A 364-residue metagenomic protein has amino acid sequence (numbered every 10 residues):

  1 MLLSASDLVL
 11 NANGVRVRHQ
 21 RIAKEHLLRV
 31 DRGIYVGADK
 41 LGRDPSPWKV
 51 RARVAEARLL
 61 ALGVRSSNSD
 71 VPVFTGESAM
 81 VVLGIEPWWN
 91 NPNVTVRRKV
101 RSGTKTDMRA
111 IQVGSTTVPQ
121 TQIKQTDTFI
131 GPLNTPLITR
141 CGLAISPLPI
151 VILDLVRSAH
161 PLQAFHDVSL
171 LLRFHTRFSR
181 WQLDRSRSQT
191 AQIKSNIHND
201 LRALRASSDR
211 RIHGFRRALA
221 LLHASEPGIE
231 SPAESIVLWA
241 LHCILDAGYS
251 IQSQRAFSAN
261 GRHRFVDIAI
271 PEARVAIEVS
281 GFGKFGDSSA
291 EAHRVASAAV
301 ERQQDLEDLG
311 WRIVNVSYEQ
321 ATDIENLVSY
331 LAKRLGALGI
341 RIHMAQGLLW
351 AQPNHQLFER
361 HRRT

Functional and structural regions predicted by a protein language model:
M1-R211, M344-T364: Short gly/ser-rich loop at a beta-strand->alpha-helix junction or flexible surface loop bordering the NTP-binding
S4-R16, S186-T364: Surface segments flanking catalytic/ligand-binding clefts of nucleic-acid enzymes
